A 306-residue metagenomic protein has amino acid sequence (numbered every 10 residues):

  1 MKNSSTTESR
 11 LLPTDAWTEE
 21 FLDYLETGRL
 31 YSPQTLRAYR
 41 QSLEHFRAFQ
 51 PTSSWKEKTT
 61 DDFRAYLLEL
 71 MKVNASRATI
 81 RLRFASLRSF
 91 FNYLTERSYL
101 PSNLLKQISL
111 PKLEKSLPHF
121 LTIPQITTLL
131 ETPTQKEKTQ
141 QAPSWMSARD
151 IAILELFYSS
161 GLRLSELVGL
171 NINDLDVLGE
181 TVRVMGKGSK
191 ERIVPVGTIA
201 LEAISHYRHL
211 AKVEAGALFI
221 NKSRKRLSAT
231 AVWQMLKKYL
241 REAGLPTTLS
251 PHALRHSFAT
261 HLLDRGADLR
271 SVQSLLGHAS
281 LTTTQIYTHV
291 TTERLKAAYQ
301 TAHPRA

Functional and structural regions predicted by a protein language model:
M1-A306: Conserved catalytic core of the tyrosine transesterase superfamily
